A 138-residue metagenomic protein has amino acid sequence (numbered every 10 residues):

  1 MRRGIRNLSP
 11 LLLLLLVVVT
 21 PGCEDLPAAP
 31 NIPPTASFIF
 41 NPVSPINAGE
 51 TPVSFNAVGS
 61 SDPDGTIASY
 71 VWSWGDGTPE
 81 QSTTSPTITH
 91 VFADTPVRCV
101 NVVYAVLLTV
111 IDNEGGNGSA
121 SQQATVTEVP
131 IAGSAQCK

Functional and structural regions predicted by a protein language model:
M1-R6: N-terminal secretory signal peptides that target proteins for export/translocation
S9-T20: Bacterial N-terminal signal peptides
C23-K138: Extracellular/lumenal mature domains of secreted and surface-exposed proteins
